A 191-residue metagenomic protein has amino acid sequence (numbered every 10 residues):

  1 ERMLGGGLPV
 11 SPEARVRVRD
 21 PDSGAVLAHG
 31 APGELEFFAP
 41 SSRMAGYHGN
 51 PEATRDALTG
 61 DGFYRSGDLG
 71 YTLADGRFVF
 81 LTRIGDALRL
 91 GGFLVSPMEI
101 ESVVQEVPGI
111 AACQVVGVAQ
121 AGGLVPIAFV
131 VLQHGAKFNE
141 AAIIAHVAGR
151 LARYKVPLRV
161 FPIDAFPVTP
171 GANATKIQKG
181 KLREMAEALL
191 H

Functional and structural regions predicted by a protein language model:
E1-R77, I84-A87, E101: Conserved AMP-binding/adenylate-forming
P12-A14, G33, P126, L158 (+1 more regions): Change "...and in nucleic-acid phosphodiester-cleaving endonucleases..." to "...and in nucleic-acid processing enzymes
V16, A39-P40, G46, G67-V156 (+2 more regions): AMP-binding/adenylate-forming catalytic core of the ANL superfamily
D22-A25, G62, G76, G122 (+2 more regions): Detector for glycine-centered tight turns/loop "hinges" at secondary-structure junctions
D22-G24, I163-A186: Flexible lysine-rich "adenylation lid" loop at the C-terminal edge of ANL adenylation domains
V115, F161-P162: Hydrophobic/anchoring residues in structured secondary elements
V147, V160, T175: Regulatory helix in c-di-GMP signaling enzymes, encompassing the GGDEF I-site helix and an analogous surface helix
E187-H191: Extended, charge-rich low-complexity interaction segments
